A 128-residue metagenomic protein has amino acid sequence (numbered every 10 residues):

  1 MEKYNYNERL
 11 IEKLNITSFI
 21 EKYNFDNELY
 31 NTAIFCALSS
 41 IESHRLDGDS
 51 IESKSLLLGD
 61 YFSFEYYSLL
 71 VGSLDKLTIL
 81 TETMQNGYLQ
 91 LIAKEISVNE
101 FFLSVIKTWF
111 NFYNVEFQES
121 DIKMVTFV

Functional and structural regions predicted by a protein language model:
M1-V128: All-alpha prenyltransferase/terpene-synthase fold signal
